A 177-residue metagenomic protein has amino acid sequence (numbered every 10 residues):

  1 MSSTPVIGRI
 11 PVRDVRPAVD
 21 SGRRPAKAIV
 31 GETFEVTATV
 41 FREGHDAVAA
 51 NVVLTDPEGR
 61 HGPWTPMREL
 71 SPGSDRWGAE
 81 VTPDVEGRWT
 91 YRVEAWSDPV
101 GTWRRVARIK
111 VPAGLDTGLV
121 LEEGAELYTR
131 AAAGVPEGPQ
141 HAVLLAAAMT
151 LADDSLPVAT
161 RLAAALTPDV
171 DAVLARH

Functional and structural regions predicted by a protein language model:
M1-E43, V106-V135: Non-catalytic, glycine-rich low-complexity segments
S3-V6, I10, A18-S21, A28-P83 (+1 more regions): Catalytic cores of nucleotide-enabled group-transfer and carboxylate-activating enzymes in metabolic and assembly-line
V30-F34, V170-H177: Basic K/R-rich, polyanion-interacting modules in nucleoproteins and related proteins
P66-E123, L127-L174: Extended acidic/polar, glycine-enriched regions that form or flank non-catalytic beta-rich accessory modules
